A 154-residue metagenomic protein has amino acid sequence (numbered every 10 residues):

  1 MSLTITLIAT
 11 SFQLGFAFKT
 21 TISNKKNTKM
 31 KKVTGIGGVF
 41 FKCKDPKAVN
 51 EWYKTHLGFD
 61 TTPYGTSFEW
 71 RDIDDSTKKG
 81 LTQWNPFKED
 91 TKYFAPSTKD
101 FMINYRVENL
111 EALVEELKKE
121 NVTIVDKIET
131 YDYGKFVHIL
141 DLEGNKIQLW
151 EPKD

Functional and structural regions predicted by a protein language model:
M1-M30: Bacterial Sec-dependent N-terminal signal peptides
M1-T4, A17-F18, F68, P86 (+2 more regions): Short beta-strand element of the conserved SAM-dependent methyltransferase core
I22-K26, W84-E89, V122: Short amphipathic beta-strand starts and helix->beta connectors
T28-G35, P63-Y64, V114-D154: Vicinal oxygen chelate
K31-T34, F40-W84, V137: Core segments of cupin and vicinal oxygen chelate
I36-K44, T91-L117, K135-L140: Vicinal oxygen chelate
D45, D74, D90, E143 (+1 more regions): Short, flexible active-site-adjacent loop segments at beta-strand->alpha-helix junctions, enriched in small/polar
E51, T55, E108-K119, T123: Replace "anionic and nucleotidyl ligands
